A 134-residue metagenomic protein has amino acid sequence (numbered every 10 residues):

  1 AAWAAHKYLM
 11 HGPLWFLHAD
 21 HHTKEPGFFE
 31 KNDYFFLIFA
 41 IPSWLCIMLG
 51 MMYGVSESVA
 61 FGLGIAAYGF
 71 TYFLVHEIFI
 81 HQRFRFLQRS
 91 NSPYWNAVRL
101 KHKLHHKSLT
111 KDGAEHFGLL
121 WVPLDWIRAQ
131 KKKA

Functional and structural regions predicted by a protein language model:
A1-P13, H81: Transmembrane alpha-helix/helix-exit interface in multi-pass inner-membrane proteins
P13, A19-F35, G50-S58, Y68-A134: Cytosolic/stromal cytosol-facing helical appendages immediately following the last transmembrane segment
L37-G50: Hydrophobic core of alpha-helical transmembrane segments in multi-pass integral membrane proteins
F61-G62: Hydrophobic alpha-helical transmembrane segments
